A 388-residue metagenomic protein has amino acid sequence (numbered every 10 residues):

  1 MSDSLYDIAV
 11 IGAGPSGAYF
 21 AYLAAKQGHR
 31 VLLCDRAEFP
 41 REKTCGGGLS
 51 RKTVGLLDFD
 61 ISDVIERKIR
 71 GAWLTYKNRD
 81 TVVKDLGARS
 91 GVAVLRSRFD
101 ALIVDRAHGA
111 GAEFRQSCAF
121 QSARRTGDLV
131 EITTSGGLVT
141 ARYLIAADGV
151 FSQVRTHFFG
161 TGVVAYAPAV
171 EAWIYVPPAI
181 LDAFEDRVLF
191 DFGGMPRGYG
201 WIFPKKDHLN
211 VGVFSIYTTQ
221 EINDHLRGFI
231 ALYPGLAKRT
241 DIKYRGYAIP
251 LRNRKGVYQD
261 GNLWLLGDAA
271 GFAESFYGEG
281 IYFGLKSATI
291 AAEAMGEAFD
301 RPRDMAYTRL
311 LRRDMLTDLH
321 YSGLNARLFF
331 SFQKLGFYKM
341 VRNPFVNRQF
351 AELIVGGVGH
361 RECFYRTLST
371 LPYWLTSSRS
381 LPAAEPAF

Functional and structural regions predicted by a protein language model:
S2-G14: Beta1/beta-strand and adjacent pyrophosphate-binding region of the FAD-binding site in flavoprotein oxidoreductases
I8-V10, V31, L263: Conserved hydrophobic helix-helix packing surfaces used for dimerization/oligomerization
G17-A18: N-terminal Rossmann-fold NAD(P) dinucleotide-binding loop
L23-T44: Glycine-rich FAD pyrophosphate-binding loop
S50-L102: A conserved beta-strand/loop capping segment in the N-terminal third of enzymes that catalyze redox or closely related
R106-A237: Predominantly flavin-linked oxidoreductase catalytic cores and closely associated redox partners
F120-S122, L138, Y217-M295, F299: FAD/FMN-dependent oxidoreductases across multiple families
E293-F388: C-terminal helical "tail/cap" subdomain of flavin- and related membrane-associated enzymes
